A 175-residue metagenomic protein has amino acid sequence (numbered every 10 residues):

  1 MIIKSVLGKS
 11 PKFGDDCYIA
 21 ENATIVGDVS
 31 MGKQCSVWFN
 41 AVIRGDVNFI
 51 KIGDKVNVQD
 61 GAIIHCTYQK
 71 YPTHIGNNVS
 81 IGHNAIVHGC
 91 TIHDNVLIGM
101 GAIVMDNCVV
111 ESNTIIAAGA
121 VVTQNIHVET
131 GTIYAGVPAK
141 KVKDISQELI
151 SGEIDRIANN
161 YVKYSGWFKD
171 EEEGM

Functional and structural regions predicted by a protein language model:
M1-K12, D46-D54, D60-I63, T67 (+3 more regions): Glycine-rich hexapeptide-repeat left-handed beta-helix
F13-N57, G61-T67: A positional/architectural concept
S80: Short proline/glycine- and basic residue-enriched helix-capping loop/turn segments at helix->loop/beta transitions
